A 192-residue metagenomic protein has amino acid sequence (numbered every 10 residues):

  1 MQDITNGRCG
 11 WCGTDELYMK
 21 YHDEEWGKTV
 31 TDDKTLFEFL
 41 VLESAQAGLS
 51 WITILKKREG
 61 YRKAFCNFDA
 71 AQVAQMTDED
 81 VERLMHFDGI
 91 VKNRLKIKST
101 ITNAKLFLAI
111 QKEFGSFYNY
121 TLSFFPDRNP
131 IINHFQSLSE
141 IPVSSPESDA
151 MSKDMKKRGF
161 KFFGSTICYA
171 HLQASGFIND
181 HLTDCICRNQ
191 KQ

Functional and structural regions predicted by a protein language model:
M1-Q192: HhH-family (HhH-GPD) DNA N-glycosylase catalytic core used in base-excision repair
